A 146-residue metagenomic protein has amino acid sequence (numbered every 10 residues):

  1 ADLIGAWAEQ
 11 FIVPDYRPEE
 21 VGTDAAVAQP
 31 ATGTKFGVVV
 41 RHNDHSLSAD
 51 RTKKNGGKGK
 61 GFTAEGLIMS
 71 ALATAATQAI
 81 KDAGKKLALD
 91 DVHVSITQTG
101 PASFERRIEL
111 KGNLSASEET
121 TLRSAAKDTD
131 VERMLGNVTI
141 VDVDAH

Functional and structural regions predicted by a protein language model:
D2-S70, Q78-H146: Extended beta-strand/beta-hairpin segments
